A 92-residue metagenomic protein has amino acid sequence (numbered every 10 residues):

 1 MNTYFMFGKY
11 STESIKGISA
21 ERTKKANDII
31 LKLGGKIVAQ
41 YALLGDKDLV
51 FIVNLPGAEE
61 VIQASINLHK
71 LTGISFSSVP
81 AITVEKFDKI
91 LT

Functional and structural regions predicted by a protein language model:
M1-K32, K36, L44-K47, D88-T92: Short S/T/G/P-rich N-terminal loop/turn motif that feeds into the first structured element of a domain
F5-K9, Y41-A64: Short, well-ordered beta-strand segments in beta-rich or mixed alpha/beta enzyme and ligand-binding folds
S11-E13, P56, T83-E85: Short coil/turn motifs at secondary-structure junctions
I37-Q40, F76-S78: Generic structural signal for residues in well-ordered beta-strands
L55-I82: An amphipathic, aromatic/His-enriched active-site/gating alpha helix that lines ligand/cofactor pockets
V79-L91: Short proline/glycine- and acidic-rich turn/helix-capping motifs at secondary-structure junctions
